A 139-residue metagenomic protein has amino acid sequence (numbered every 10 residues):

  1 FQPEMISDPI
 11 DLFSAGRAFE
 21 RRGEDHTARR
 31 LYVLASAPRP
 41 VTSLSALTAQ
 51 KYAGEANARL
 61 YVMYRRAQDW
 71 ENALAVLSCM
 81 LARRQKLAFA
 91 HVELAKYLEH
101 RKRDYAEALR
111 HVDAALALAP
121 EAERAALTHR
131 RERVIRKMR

Functional and structural regions predicted by a protein language model:
F1-R139: DEDD superfamily 3′-5′ metal-dependent exonuclease/proofreading module
